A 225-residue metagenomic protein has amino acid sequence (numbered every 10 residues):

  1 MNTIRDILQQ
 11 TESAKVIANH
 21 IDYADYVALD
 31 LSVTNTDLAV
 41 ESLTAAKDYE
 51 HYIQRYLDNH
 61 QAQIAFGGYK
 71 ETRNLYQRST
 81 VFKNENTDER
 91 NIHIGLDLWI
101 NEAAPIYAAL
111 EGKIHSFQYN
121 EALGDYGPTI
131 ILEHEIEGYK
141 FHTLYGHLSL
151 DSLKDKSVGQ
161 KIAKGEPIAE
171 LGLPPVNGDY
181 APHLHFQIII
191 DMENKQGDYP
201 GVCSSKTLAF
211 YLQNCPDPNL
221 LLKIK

Functional and structural regions predicted by a protein language model:
M1-D97, L208-K225: Polar/charged, compositionally biased leader and regulatory segments
I7, A14-T34, K154, Q160-V176 (+1 more regions): Acidic, glycine-rich catalytic/binding loops that coordinate metals and/or anionic ligands
D58-Q61, T87-A122: Short, glycine/small-residue-enriched coil/turn segments at secondary-structure junctions
D88-D97, F141-L144, S149, N194-D198: Small beta-barrel nucleic-acid-binding modules, principally OB-folds
H93, H134, H147, H183-H185: Histidine-centered active-site/metal-ligand motif
L96, P128-I130, P182-L184: Short beta-strand micro-motifs in enzyme catalytic cores
I100, D151-K156: Short alpha-helix capping/helix-loop boundary micro-motifs
A108-S152: Zn2+-dependent peptidoglycan hydrolase active-site motif and core
